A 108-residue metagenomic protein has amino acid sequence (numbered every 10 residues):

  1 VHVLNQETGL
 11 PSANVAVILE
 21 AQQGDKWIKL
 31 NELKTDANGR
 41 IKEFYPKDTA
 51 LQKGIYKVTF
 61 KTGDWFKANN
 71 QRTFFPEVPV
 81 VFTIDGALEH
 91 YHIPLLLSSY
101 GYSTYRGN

Functional and structural regions predicted by a protein language model:
H2-D85, H92-P94: Beta-strand-dominated extracellular/periplasmic modules and repeats in secreted or surface-exposed proteins
L88-N108: Compositionally biased low-complexity segments at domain edges in trafficked proteins and select soluble regulators
